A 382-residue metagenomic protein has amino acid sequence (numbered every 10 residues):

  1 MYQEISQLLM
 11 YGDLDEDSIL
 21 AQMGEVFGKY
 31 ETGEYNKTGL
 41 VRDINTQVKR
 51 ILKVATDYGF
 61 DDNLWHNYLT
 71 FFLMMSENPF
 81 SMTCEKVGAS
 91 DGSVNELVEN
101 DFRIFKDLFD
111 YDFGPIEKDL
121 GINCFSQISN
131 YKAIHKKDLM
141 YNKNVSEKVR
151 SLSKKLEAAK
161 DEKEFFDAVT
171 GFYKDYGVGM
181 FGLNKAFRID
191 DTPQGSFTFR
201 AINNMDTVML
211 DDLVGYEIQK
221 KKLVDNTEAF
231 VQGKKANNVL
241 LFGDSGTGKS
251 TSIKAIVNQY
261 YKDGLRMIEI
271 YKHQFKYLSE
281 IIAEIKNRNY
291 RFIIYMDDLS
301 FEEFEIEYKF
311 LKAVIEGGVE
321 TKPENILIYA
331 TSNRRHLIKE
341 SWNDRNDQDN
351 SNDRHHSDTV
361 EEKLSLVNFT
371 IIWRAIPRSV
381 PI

Functional and structural regions predicted by a protein language model:
M1-V214, I218: AAA+ P-loop ATPase mechanoenzymes
A201-N204, E228-A236: Phosphate-binding P-loop
E217-Q232: Pre-Walker A adenine-sensing motif
N238-I270, E280-K286: Walker A/P-loop
L265-R266, N289-I293, K322-Y329: Loop/turn-to-beta-strand initiation segments
E269-K272, R288-E307, L311, R334: Conserved P-loop NTPase "ATPase switch" module shared by AAA+ and STAND
A283, E302-H356: Conserved catalytic/switch belt of AAA+ P-loop NTPases
W342-P381: A short helix-turn-beta junction within AAA+ P-loop NTPase domains corresponding to the substrate/partner-engaging
